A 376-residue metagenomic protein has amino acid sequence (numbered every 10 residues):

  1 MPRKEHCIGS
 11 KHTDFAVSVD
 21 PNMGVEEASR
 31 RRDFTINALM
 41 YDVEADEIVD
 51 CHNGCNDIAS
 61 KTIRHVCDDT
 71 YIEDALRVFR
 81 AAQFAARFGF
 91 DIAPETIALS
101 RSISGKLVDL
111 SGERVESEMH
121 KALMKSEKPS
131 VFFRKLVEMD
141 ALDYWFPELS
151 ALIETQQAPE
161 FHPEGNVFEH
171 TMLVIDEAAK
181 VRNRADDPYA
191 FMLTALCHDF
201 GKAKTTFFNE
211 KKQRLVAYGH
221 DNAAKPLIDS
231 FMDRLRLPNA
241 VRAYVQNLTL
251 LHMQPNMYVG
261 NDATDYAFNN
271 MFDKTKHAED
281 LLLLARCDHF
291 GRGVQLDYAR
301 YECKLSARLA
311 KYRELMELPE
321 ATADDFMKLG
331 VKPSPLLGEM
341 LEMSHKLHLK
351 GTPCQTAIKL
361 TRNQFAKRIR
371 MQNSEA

Functional and structural regions predicted by a protein language model:
M1-A376: Catalytic cores of the polymerase beta-like nucleotidyltransferase superfamily and closely associated nucleotide
